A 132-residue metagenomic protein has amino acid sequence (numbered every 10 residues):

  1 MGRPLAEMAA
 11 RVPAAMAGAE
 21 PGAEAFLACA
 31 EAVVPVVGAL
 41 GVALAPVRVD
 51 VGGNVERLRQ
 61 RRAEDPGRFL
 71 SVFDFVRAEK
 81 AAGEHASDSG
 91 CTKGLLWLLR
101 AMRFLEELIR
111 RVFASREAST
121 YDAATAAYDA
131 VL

Functional and structural regions predicted by a protein language model:
M1-L132: Long, contiguous alpha-helical bundle segments
